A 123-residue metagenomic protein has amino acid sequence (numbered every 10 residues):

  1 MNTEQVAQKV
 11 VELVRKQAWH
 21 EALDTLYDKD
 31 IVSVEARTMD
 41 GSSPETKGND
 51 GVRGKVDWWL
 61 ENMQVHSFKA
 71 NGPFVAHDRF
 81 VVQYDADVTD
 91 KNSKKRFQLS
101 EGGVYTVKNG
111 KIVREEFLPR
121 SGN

Functional and structural regions predicted by a protein language model:
N2, R53, D57-N123: A beta-strand edge to alpha-helix "cap/lid" segment located at domain peripheries
Q5, H20, D24-G72, H77: A solvent-exposed, acidic/Ser-Thr-rich amphipathic alpha-helical stretch
Q5-L13: Solvent-exposed, amphipathic alpha-helical segments
E12, G41-E45, K94: Alpha-helix initiation/capping motif
